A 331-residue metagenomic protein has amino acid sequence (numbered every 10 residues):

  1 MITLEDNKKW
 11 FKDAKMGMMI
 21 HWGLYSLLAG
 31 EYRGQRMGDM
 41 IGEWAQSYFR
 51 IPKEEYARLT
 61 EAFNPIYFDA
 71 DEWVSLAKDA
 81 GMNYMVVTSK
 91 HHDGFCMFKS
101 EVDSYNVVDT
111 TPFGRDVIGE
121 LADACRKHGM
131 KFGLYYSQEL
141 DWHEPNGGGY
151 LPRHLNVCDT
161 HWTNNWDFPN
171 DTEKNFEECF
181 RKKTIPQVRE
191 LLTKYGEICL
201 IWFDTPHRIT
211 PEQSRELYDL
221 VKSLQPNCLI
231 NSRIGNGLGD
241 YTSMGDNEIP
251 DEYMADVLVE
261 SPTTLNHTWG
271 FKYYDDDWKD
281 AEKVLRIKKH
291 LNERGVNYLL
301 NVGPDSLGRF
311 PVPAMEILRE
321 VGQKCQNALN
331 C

Functional and structural regions predicted by a protein language model:
M1-C331: Mature catalytic domains of secreted/periplasmic carbohydrate-active enzymes
